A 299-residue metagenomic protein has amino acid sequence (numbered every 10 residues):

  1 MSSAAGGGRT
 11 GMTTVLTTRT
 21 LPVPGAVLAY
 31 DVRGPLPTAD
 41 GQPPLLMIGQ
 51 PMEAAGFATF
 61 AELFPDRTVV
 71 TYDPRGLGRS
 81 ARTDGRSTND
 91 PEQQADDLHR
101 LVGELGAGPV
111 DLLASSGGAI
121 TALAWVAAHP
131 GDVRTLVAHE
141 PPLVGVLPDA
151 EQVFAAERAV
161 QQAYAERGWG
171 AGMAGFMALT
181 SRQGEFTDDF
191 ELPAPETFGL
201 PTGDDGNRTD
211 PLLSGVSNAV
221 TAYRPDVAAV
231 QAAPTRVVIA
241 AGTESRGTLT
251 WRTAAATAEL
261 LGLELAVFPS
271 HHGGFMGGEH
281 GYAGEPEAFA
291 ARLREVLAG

Functional and structural regions predicted by a protein language model:
M1-M12: Short, Lys/Arg-enriched N-terminal segments with co-localized hydrophobic residues within the first ~10-30 amino acids
G11-V27: N-terminal cap/lid segment of alpha/beta-hydrolase-fold proteins
P22-R82: Conserved HGGG/HGGXW glycine-rich cap/lid loop of the alpha/beta-hydrolase fold
D73-L77, P142, H271: Short beta-to-alpha linker loops that shape the active-site pocket of alpha/beta-hydrolase fold enzymes
G76-D111: Active-site loop/oxyanion-hole signature of alpha/beta-hydrolase fold enzymes
G108-L147: Conserved hydrolase catalytic core segment
Q152, A156-A159, A163-E264: Alpha/beta-hydrolase
L261-G299: Catalytic active-site module of serine/aspartate enzymes centered on a nucleophile-bearing elbow/loop
